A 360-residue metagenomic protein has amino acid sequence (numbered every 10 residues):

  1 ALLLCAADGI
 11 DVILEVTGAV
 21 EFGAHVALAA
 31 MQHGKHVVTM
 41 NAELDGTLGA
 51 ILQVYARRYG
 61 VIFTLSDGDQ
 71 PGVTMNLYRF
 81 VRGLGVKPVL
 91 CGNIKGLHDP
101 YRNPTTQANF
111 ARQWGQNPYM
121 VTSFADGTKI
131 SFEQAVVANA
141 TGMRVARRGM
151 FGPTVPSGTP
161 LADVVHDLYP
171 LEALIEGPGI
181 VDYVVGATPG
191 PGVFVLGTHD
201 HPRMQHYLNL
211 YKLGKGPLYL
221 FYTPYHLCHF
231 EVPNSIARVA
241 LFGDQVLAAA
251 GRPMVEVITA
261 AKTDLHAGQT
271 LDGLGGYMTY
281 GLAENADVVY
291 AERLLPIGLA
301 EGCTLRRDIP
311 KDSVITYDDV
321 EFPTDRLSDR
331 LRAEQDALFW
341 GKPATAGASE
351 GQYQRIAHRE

Functional and structural regions predicted by a protein language model:
A1-V12, T17-E21: A structured beta-alpha segment of the ubiquitous adenosine-cofactor-binding alpha/beta core
L3, V12, A29, I51 (+4 more regions): Alpha-helical scaffold segments in soluble metabolic enzymes
G9-I10, H33-H36: Glycine-enriched alpha-helix->loop->beta-strand junction motifs that scaffold or abut catalytic
V12-E15, T39-M40, F63-D67, P88-G92 (+3 more regions): General beta-strand structural signal in soluble alpha/beta enzymes
T17-H33, M40-I62, S66-G68: Rossmann-fold NAD(P)-binding glycine/threonine-rich loop
G49-L52, M75-Y78, N93, D99-T105 (+3 more regions): Short acidic, glycine/serine/threonine-rich loops at helix termini
A56-G60, T64-K129: Rossmann-like NAD(P)H-binding beta-loop-alpha module
F110-R359: C-terminal catalytic/substrate-binding lobe primarily of soluble NAD(P)-dependent oxidoreductases
